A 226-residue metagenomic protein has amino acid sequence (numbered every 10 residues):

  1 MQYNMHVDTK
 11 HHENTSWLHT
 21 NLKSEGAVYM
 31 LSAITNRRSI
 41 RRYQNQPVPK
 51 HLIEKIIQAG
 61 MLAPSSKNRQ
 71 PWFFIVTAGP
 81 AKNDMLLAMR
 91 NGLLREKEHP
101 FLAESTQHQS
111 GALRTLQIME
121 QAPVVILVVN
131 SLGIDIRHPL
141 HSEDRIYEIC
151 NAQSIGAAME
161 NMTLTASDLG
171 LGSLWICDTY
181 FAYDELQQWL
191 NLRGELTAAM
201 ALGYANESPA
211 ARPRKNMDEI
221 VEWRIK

Functional and structural regions predicted by a protein language model:
Q2-G26, S32-I40, L196-K226: C-terminal helix-cap and adjacent tail motif
V28, K50-L62, N83: Short amphipathic alpha-helical segments
S39-K55: A short N-terminal beta-strand-loop micro-motif at the entrance of redox/enzyme domains
K55-I56, G60, I126, L132 (+2 more regions): Small-aliphatic-rich amphipathic alpha-helix that forms the alpha element of a beta-alpha
P64-N68: Glycine-rich phosphate/pyrophosphate-binding beta-alpha loops
I75-I155: Glycine/small-residue-rich phosphate/adenosyl-binding loop
G92-L93, Y183-G203: Short, conserved aromatic-histidine micro-motifs
A122-V124, L169, L196-A198: Generic beta-strand structural signal
